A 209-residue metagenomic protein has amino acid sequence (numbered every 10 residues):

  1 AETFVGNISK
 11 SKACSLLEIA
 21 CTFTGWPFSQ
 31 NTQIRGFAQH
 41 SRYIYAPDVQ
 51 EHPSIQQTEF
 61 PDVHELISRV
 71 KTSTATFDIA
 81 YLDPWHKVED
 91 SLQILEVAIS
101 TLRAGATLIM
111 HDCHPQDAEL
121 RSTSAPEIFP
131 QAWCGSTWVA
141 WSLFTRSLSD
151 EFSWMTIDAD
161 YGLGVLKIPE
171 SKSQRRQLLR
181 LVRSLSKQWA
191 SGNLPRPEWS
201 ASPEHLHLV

Functional and structural regions predicted by a protein language model:
A1-E2, G6-I8, G25, E89-V209: C-terminal substrate-binding/active-site "lid" region of AdoMet-derived donor-dependent transferases
A1-V70, I79, E96, H114-A118: SAM cofactor-binding core of SAM-dependent methyltransferases, primarily the Rossmann-like beta-alpha-beta module
F37, T74-A75, D158: Short helix-terminating capping/connector loops at secondary-structure junctions
D62, F77, Q174-Q177: Alpha-helix capping and helix-coil boundary motifs
R69-T74, S147-S149: Alpha-helix termini
A75-Y81: Short SAM/SAH-binding signature in class I
D83-H86: Switch II (G3) loop of P-loop NTPases
